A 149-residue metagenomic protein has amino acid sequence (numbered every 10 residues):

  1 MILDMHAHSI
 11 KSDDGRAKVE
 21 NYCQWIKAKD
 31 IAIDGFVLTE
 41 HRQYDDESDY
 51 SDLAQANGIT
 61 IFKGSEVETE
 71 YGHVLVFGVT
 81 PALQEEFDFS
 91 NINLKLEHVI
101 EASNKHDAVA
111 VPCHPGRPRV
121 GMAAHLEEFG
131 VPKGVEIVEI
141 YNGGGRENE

Functional and structural regions predicted by a protein language model:
M1-Y71: An N-terminally biased module of ancient metal coordination in phosphate/nucleic-acid-related enzymes
I2-M5, L75-F77, P112: Active-site-proximal beta-strand elements of phosphoester/diester hydrolases
A7-D13, E47, A82-E149: Domain-core and long-helix interface of multi-subunit machines
N57, Y71-V74, K105-A108: Beta-strand-turn-beta hairpins that frame and shape the catalytic cleft of phosphate-ester-processing enzymes
F62, L75-F77, E139-Y141: Residues in well-ordered beta-strands of folded domains
E66-N91: A basic- and aromatic-enriched beta-loop-alpha substructure that forms the phosphate/nucleotide- and DNA/RNA-contacting
